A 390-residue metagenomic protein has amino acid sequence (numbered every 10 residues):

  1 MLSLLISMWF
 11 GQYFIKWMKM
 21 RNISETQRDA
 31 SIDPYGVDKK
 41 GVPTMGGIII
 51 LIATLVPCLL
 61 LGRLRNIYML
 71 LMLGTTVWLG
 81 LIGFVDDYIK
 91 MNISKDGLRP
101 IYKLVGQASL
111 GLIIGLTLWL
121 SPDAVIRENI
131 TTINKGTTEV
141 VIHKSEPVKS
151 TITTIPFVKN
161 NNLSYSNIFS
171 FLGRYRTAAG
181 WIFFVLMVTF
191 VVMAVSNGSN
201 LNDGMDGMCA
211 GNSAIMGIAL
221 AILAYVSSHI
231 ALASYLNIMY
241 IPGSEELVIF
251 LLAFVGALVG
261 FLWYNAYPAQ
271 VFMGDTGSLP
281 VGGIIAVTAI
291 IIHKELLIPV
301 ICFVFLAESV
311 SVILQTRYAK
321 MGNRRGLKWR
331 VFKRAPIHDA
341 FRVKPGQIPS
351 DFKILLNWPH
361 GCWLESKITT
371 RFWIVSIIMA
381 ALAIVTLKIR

Functional and structural regions predicted by a protein language model:
M1-N22, I50-L81, A108-S109, I113-G136 (+2 more regions): Alpha-helical transmembrane segments
F14-G36: Juxtamembrane linker/hinge segments adjacent to transmembrane helices in membrane proteins
M18, Y88-D96, Q270: Membrane-interfacial helix termini and the short, flexible loops that connect transmembrane helices in multi-pass
R28-V42, S94-G106: Juxtamembrane helix-capping/reentrant segments at transmembrane boundaries
M72, N92-K103, K149, G180: Short, amphipathic alpha-helical segments
G83-D86: N-terminal amphipathic, basic-rich helices that act as targeting or association modules
V158-F190, S196, F372: Individual transmembrane alpha-helix segments
